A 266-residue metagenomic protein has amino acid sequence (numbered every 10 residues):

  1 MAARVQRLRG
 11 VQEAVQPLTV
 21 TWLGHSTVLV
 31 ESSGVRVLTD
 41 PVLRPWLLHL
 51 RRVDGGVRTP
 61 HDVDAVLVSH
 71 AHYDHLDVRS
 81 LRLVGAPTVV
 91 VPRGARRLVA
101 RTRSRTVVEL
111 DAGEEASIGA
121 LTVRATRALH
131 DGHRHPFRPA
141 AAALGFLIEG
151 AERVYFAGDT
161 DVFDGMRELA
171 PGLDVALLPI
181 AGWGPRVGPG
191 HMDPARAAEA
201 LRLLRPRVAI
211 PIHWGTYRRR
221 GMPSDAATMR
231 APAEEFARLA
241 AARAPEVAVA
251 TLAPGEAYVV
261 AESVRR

Functional and structural regions predicted by a protein language model:
A2-V15, V91-E152, E235-R265: Metallo-beta-lactamase
A3-G10, L29-A71, H75-L83, R93-G94 (+2 more regions): Pre-active-site segment of Zn-dependent metallo-hydrolases
T19-W22, P45-D54, A71-H72, R105-V107 (+2 more regions): Short gly/ser/thr-rich secondary-structure transition/capping motifs
L23-L29, S117-D174, V187-R196: Catalytic core of the metallo-beta-lactamase
V35, G85-T88, S104-R105, L204-V208 (+1 more regions): A short helix->loop->beta-strand "cap" motif at the edges of active sites that frequently abuts
L38-D40, D62-H72, V90-R93, Y155-G158 (+3 more regions): Active-site neighborhood of phospho(di)ester-bond hydrolases with catalytic His/Asp-centered motifs
P45-W46, H72-L76, R96-V99, A112-S117 (+5 more regions): Active-site environment of divalent metal-dependent phosphoester hydrolases
G94, F163-P254: Cap/insert and terminal regions of metallo-dependent hydrolase folds
